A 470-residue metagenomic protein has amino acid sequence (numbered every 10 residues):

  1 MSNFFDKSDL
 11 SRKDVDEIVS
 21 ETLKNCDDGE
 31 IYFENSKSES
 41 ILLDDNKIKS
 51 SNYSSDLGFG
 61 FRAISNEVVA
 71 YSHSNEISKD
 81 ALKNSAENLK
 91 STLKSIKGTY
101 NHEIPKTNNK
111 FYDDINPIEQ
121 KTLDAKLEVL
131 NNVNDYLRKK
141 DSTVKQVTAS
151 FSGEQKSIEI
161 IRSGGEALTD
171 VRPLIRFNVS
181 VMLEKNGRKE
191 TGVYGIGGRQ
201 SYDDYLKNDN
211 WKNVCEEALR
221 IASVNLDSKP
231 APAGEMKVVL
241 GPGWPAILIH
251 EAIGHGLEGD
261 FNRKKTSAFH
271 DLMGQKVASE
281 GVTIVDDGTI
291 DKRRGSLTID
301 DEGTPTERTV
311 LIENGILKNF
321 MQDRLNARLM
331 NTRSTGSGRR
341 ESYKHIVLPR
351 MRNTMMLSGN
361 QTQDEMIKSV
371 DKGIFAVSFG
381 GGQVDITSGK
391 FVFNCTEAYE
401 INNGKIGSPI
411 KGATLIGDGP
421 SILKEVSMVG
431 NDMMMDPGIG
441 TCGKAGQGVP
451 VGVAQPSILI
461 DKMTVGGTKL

Functional and structural regions predicted by a protein language model:
M1-L470: N-terminal small-residue-enriched
